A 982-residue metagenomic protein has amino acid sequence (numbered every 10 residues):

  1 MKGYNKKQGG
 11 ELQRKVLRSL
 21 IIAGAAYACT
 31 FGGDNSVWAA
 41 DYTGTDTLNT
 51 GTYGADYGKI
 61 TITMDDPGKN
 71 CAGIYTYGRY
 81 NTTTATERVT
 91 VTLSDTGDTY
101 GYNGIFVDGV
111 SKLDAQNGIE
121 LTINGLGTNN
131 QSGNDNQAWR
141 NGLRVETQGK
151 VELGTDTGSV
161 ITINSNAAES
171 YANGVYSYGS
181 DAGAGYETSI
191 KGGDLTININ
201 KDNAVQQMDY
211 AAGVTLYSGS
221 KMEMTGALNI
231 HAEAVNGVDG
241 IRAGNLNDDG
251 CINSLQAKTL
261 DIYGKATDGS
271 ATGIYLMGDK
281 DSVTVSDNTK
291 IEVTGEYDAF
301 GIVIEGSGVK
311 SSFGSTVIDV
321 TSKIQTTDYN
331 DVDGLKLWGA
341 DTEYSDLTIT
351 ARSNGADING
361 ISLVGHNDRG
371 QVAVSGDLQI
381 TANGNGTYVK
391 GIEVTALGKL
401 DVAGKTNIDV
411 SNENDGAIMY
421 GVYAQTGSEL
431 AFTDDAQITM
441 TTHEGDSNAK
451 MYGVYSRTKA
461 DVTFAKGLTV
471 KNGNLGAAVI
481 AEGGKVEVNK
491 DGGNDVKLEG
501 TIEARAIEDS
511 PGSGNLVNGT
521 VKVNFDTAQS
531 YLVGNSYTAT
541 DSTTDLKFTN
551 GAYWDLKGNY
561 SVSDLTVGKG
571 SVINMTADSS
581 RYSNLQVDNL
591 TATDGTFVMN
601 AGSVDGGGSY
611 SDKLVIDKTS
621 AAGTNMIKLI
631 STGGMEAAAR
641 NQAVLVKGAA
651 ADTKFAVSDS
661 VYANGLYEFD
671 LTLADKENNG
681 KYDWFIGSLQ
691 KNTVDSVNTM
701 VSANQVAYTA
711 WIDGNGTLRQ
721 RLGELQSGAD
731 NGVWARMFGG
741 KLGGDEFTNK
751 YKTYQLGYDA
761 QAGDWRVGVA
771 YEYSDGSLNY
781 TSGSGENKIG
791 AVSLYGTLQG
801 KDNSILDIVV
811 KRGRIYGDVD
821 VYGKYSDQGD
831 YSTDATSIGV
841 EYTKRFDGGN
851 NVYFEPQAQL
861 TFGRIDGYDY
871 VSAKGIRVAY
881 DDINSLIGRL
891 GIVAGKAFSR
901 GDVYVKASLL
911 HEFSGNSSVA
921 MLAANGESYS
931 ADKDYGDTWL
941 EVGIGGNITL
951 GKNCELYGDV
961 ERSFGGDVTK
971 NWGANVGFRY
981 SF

Functional and structural regions predicted by a protein language model:
M1-W38: Gram-negative bacterial Sec-dependent N-terminal signal peptides
Y4, D41, V598-G602, G608-Y610 (+2 more regions): Outer-membrane translocation/initiation segment of Type V secreted surface proteins
D34, Y42, D46, Y53-N70 (+19 more regions): Beta-strand-rich solenoid/repeat architectures in extracellular/passenger domains of polysaccharide-targeting enzymes
N472-L475, I480-N625, I630-S631, M635-G687: Extracellular beta-solenoid/beta-roll
N535, V598, G732-R736, R766-A770 (+7 more regions): Residue-level detector of the transmembrane beta-barrel scaffold of outer-membrane proteins
Q690-F854, E961, G966: Outer membrane beta-barrel translocator domains of Type V secretion systems
S696-M700, K750, S777, T781-G783 (+3 more regions): Solvent-exposed, glycine/polar-rich loop segments of beta-barrel outer-membrane systems
S793-L798, Y880-F982: Outer membrane beta-barrel transmembrane domains
